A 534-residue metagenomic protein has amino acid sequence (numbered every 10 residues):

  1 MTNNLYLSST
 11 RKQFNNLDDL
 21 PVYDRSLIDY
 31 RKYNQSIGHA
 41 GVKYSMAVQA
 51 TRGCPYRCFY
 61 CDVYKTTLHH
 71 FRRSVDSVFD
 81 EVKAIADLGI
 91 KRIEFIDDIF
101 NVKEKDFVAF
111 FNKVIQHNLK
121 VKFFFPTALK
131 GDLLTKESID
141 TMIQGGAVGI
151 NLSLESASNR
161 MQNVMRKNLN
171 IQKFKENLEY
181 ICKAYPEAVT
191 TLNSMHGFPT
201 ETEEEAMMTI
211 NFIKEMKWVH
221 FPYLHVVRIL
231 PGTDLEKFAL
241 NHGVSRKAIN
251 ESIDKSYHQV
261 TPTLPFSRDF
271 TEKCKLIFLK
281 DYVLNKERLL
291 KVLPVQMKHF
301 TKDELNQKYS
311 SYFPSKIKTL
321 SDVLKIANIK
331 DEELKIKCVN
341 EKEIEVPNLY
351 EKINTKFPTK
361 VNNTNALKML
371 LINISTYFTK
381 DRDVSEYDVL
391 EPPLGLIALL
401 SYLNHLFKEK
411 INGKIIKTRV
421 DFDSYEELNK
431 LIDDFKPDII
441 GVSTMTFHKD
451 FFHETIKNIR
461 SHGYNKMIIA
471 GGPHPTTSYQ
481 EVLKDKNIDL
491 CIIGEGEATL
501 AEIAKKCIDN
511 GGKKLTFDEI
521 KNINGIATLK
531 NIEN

Functional and structural regions predicted by a protein language model:
M1, Y56, E104-K105, R160-M165 (+5 more regions): Flexible glycine/acidic-rich beta-alpha junction loops that bind and position SAM and/or redox cofactors in anaerobic
M1-N16, V226-R228, G232, Y402 (+1 more regions): Glycine-rich beta-alpha loop elements in corrinoid/cobalamin-binding modules across cobalamin-dependent enzymes
T2-A47, E343-M369, S375-V384, I520-N534: N-terminal [4Fe-4S]-dependent radical SAM core
Y23-V189, N193-F198, N211, N340-K342 (+3 more regions): Radical SAM [4Fe-4S] cluster-binding motif and immediate context
S36, D234-K237, K247-L371, F378-S385 (+3 more regions): Radical SAM enzyme core and accessory elements
I93, F123, I150, T190-L192 (+5 more regions): Hydrophobic/aromatic residues located in beta-strands of well-ordered beta-sheets within soluble catalytic
S138, P199-E215, Y479-D485: Catalytic cores of alpha/beta
K380-L396: Glycine- and acidic-residue-enriched helix-capping/strand-helix junction motifs
